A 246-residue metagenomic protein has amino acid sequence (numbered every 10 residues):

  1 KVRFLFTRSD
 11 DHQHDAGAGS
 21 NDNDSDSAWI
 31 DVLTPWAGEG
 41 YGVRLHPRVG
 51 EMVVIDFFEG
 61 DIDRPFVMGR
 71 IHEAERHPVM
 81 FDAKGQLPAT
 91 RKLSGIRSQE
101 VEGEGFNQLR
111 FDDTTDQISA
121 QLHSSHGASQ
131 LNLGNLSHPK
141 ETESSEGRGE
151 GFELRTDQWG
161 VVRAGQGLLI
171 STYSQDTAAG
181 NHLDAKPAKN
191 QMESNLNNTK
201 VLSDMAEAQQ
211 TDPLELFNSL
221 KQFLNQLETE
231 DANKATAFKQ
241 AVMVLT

Functional and structural regions predicted by a protein language model:
K1-T246: Structural signature for extended repeat/solenoid scaffolds and their inter-repeat hinge/linker regions, spanning
